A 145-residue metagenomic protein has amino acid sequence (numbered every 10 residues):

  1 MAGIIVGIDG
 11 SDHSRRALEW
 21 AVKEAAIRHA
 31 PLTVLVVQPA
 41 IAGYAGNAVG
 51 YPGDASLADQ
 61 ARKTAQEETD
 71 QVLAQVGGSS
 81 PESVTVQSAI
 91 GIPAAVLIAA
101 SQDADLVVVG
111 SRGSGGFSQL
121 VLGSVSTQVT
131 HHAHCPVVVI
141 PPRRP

Functional and structural regions predicted by a protein language model:
A2-Y51, A100: Small/aliphatic-rich secondary-structure junction motif
I4, A21, L97, V108 (+1 more regions): Hydrophobic structural packing positions in well-ordered secondary structure
G10, Q119, P142: Short, conserved catalytic or interaction motifs in soluble domains
H13, A74-V107, R144-P145: Structural beta-alpha unit
R28-P31, E82, C135: Short glycine/serine/threonine/alanine-rich loop segments
L35, T85-A89, V138: General small-molecule cofactor/ligand-binding pocket signal
P52-E67: A short acidic, glycine-rich active-site loop that binds or catalyzes chemistry on phosphate/adenosine moieties
L106-H131, P145: Glycine-rich, Arg-bearing micro-motifs that act as flexible, cationic patches
